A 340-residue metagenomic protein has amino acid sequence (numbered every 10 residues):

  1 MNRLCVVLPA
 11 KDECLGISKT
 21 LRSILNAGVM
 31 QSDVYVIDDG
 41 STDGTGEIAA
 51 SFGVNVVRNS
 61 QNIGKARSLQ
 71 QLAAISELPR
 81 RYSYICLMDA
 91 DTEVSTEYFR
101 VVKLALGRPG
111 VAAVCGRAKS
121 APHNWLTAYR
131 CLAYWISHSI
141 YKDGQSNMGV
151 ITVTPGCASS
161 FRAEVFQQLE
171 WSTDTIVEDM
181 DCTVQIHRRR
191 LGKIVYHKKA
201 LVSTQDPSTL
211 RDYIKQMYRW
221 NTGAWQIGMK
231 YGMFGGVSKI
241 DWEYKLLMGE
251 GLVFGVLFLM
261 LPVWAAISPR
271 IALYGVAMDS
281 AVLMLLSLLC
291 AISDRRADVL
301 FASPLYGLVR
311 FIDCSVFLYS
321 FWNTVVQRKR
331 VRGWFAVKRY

Functional and structural regions predicted by a protein language model:
D12-N26: Short, well-formed alpha-helical segments that are part of the catalytic scaffolds of diverse glycosyltransferases
L15-K19, D43-S51, E97: Acidic helix N-cap motif at the loop->helix transition within catalytic regions of sugar-transfer enzymes
S23, M30, D38-G46, Q61 (+1 more regions): A conserved acidic beta->alpha catalytic loop
S32-Y35, G46-I75, G116-R117: Conserved donor nucleotide-binding strand/loop of the catalytic core
G44, A90-A105: Acidic donor-binding/catalytic loop of UDP-sugar-dependent glycosyltransferases, especially processive GT2
R81-E93: Short beta-strand-to-loop acidic/aromatic patch adjacent to the donor-nucleotide binding site
L106, G110-H138, T173-I176, M180-Y244 (+1 more regions): Catalytic donor/gating beta->alpha subdomain of glycosyltransferases that bind UDP-sugars
E250-K329: Membrane-embedded multi-pass helical conduit in multi-pass membrane proteins, especially envelope-biosynthetic
